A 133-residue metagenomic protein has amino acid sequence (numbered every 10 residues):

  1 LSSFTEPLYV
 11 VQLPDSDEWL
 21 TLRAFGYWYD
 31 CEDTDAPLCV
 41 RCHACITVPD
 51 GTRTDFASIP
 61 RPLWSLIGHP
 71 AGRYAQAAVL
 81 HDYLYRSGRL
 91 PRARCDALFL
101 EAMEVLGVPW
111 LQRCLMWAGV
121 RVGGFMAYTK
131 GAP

Functional and structural regions predicted by a protein language model:
L1-P133: Extended terminal accessory/targeting regions
